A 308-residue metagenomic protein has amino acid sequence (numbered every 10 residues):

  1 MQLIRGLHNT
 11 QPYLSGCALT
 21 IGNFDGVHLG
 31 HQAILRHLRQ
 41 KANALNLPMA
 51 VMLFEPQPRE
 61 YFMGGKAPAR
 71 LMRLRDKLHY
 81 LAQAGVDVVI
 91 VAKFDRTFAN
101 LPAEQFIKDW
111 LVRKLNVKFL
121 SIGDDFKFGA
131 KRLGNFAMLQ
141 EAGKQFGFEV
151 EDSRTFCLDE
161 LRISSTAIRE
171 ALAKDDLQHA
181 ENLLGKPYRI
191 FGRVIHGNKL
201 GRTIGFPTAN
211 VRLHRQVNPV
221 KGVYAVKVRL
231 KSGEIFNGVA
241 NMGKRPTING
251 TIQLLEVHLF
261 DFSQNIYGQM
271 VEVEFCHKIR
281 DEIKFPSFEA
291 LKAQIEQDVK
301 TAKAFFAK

Functional and structural regions predicted by a protein language model:
Q2-N9, A69, I90: Short acidic-hydrophobic, aromatic-tinged amphipathic segments that line or gate anion-handling sites
T10-R73: N-terminal catalytic cores of NTP/NDP-binding nucleotidyl/phosphoryl-transfer enzymes
H28, L81, L120, A180 (+2 more regions): Residue-level signal for inorganic ion chemistry
P58-D124, F128-F146: N-terminal Rossmann-like or analogous alpha/beta NTP/dinucleotide-binding catalytic cores that position adenine
G143-G243: Glycine-rich, Lys/Arg-enriched anion-binding loops that position phosphate/diphosphate groups for phosphoryl
G197-K308: Phosphate/ribose-recognition catalytic cores of enzymes acting on nucleotide-derived substrates
